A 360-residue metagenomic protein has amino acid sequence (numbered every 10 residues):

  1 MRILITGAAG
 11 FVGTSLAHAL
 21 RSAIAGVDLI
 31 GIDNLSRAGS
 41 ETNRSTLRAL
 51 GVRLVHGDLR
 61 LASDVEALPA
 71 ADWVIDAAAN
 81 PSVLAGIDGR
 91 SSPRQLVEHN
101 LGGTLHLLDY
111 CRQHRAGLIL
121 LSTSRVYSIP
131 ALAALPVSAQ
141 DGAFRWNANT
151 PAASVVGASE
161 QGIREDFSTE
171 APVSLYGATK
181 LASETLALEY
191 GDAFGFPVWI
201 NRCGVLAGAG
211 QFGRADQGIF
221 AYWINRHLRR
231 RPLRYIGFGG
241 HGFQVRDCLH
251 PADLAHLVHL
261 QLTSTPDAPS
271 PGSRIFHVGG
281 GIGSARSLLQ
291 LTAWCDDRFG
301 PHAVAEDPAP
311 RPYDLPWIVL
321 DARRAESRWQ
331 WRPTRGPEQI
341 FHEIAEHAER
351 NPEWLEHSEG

Functional and structural regions predicted by a protein language model:
M1-G204: N-terminal Rossmann-like NAD(P)+-binding domain of SDR-like oxidoreductases, especially those catalyzing
F11, A207, W329-W331: Conserved hydrophobic/aromatic "anchor" residues that stabilize well-ordered secondary structure elements
A17-H18, R229-G360: C-terminal substrate-binding subdomain of Rossmann-fold SDR/epimerase-dehydratase oxidoreductases
T42-R44, A67, P130-A134, Q211-A215 (+2 more regions): Short aromatic-enriched loop/helix-cap "lid" or pocket-rim segments at secondary-structure transitions that line
N43, S82, I219-W223, D321: Activation loop
R60, S91, H99-G102, F167-E170 (+7 more regions): Residue-level signal for the nucleotide or nucleotide-sugar donor/cofactor binding architecture
E66, L108, L188, I224-N225 (+3 more regions): Solvent-exposed, non-membrane alpha-helical residues enriched in polar/charged side chains
L132-Q161, T185-L262, L291-R298: NAD(P)-dependent short-chain dehydrogenase/reductase
